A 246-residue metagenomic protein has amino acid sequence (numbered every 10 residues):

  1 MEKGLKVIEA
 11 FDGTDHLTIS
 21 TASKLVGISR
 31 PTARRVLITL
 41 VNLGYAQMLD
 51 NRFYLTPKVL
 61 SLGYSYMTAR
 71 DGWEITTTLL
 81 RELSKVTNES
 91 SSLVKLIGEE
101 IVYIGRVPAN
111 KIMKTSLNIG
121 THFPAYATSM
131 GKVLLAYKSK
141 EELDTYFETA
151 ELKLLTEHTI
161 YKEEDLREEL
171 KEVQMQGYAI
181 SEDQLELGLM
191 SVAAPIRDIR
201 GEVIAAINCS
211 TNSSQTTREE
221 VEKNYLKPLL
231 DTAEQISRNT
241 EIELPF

Functional and structural regions predicted by a protein language model:
M1, T56, A69, W73 (+6 more regions): Short, structured helix-loop boundary elements
M1-E74, E234, R238: N-terminal helix-turn-helix
D12, G131, L135, S139 (+2 more regions): Short amphipathic alpha-helical signal-transduction/dimerization elements
L55-T149: Amphipathic alpha-helical effector-binding/dimerization core of metabolite-sensing transcriptional regulators
T76-L83, F147-A193, R238-N239: Short, basic/aromatic recognition patches
L187-G188, A205-F246: Juxtadomain coupling helices with adjacent low-complexity linkers
I196-I199: Sensor-regulatory modules in signal-transduction proteins
